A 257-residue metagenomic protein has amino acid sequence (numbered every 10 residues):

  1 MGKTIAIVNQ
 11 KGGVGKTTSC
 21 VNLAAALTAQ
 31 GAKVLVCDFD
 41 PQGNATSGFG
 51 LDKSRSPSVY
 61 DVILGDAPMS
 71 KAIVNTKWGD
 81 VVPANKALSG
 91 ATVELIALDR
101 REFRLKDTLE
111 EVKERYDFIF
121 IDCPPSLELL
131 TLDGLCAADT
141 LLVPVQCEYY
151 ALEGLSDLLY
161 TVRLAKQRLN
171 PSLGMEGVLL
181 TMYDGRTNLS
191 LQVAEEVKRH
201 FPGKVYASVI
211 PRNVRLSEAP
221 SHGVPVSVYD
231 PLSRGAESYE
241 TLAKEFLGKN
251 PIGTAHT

Functional and structural regions predicted by a protein language model:
M1-T257: P-loop NTP-binding core
